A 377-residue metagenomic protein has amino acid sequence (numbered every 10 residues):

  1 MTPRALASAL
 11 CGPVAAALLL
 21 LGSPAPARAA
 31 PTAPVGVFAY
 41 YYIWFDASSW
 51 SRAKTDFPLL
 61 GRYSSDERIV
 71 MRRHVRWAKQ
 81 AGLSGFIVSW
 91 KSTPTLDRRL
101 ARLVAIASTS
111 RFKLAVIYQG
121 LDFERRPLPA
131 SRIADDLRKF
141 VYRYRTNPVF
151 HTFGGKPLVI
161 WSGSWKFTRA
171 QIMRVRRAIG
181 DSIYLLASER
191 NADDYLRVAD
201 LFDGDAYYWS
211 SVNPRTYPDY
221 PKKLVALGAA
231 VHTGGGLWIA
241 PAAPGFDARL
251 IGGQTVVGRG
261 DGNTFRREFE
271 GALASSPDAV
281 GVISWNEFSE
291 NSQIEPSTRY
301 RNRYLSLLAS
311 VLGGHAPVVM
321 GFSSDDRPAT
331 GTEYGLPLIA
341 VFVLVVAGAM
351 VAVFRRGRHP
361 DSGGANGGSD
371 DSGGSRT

Functional and structural regions predicted by a protein language model:
M1-L6, G368: N-terminal secretory signal peptides that target proteins for export/translocation
L6-A7, G271: Hydrophobic alpha-helical segments with strong N-terminal bias
S8-G22: Bacterial N-terminal signal peptides
A16-L20, L336-A340, V345-V353: Hydrophobic alpha-helical membrane-insertion segments, chiefly the h-region of N-terminal signal peptides
A25-R28: Sec/Tat signal peptide C-region and signal peptidase I cleavage site
A30-L336, G348-A349: Glycan-processing catalytic domains of CAZymes
V345-T377: C-terminal membrane-anchoring or membrane-association module
